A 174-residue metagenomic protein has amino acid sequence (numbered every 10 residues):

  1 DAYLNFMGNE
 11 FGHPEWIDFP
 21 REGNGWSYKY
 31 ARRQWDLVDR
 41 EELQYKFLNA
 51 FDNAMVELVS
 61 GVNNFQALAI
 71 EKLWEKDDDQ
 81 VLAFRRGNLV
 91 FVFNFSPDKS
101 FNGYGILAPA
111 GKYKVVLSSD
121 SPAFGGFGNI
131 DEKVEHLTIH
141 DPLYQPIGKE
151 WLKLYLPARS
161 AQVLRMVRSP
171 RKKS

Functional and structural regions predicted by a protein language model:
D1-N5, N9-S174: Carbohydrate-interacting/catalytic domains
